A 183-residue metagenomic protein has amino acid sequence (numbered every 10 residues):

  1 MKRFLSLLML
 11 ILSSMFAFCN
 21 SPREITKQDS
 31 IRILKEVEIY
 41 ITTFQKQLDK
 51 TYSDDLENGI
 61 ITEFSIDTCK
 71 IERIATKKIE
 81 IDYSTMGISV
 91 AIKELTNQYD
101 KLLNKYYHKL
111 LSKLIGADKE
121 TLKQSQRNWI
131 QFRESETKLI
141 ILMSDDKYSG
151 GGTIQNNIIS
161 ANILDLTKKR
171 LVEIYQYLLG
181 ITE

Functional and structural regions predicted by a protein language model:
M1-I25: Bacterial Sec-dependent N-terminal signal peptides
N20-E183: N-terminal alpha-helical modules
